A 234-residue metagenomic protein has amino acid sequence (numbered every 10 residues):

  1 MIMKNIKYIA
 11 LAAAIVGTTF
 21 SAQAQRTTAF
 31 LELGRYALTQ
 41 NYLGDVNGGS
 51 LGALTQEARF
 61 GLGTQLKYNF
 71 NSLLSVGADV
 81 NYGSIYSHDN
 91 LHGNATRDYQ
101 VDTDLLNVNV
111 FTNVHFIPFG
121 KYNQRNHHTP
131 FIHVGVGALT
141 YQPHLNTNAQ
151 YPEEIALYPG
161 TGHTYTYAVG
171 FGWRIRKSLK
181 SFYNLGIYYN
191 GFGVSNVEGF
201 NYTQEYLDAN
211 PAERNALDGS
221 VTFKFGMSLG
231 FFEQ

Functional and structural regions predicted by a protein language model:
Q23-K67, S228-Q234: Short glycine/proline- and aromatic-enriched beta-strand/turn motifs that initiate or cap beta-hairpins
Q23-T27, L73, P118-T129, K177-Y183 (+1 more regions): Short loop/turn motifs that connect adjacent beta-strands in outer-membrane beta-barrel proteins
Q25, Q56-F60, D104-V108, H128 (+2 more regions): Residues that define the transmembrane beta-barrel architecture of outer-membrane proteins
T27-L31, V76-A78, V108-V110, H128-V136 (+3 more regions): Transmembrane beta-strands of outer-membrane beta-barrel proteins
L33-T39, Y82-Y86, F116, V136-Q142 (+3 more regions): Transmembrane beta-strands of outer-membrane beta-barrel pores
Q40-L54, S84-L105, T140-H163, V197-N215: Flexible, solvent-exposed loop segments that connect beta-strands
Y68-Q150: Gram-negative (and chloroplast) outer-membrane scaffold detector with strong preference for beta-barrel transmembrane
I85, R174-Q234: Predominantly the C-terminal beta-signal and adjacent terminal strand-loop region of outer-membrane beta-barrel
